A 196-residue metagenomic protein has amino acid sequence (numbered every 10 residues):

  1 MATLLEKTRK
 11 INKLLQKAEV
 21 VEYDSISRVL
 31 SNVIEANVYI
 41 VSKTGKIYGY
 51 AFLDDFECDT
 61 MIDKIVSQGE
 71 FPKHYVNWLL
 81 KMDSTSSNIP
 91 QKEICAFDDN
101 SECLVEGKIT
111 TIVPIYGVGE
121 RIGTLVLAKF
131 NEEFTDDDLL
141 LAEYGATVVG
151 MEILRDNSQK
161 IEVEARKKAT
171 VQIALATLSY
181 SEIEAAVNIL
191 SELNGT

Functional and structural regions predicted by a protein language model:
M1-L14, Y116-G123, F130: Short, low-complexity N-terminal regulatory "tails/caps" that precede and couple sensory modules
A2-K10, L15-A18, D24-E106: Structured interaction and signal-relay segments at domain junctions
L30, I34, I40-V41, Y48 (+6 more regions): Long, contiguous hydrophobic alpha-helical segments, chiefly transmembrane helices and signal peptides
V38, S42, I153-K160: Long, hydrophobic, amphipathic alpha-helical segments used as structural scaffolds
K81-E152, D156: Sensory/regulatory domains in signal-transduction proteins
R155-T196: Signal-transducing coiled-coil/dimerization helices and immediately adjacent hinge/linker segments that couple sensory
